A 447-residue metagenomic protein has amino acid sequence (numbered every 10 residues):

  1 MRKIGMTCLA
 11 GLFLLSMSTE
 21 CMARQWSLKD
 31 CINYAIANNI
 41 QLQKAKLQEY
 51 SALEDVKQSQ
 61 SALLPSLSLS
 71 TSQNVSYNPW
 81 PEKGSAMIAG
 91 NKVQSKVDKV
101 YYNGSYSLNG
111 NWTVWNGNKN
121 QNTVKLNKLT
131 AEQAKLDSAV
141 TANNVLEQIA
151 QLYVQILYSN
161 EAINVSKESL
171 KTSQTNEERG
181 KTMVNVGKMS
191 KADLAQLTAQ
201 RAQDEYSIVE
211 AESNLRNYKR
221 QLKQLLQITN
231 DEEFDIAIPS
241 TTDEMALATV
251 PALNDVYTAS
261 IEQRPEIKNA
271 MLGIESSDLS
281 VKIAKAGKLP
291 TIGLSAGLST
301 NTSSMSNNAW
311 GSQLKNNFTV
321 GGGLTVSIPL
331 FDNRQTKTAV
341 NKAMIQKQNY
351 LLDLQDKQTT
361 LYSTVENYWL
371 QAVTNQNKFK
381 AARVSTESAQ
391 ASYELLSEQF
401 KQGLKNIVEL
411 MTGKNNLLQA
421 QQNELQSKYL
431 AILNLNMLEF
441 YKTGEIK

Functional and structural regions predicted by a protein language model:
M1-Y34, K83-A89, E212-D255, E439-K447: Terminal intrinsically disordered/low-complexity segments used for targeting and assembly
C21-S72, N78-P79, N230, I236-E275 (+1 more regions): Bacterial Sec-pathway N-terminal export signals of envelope proteins
D30, E54, N144-A259, Q371 (+3 more regions): Periplasmic alpha-helical coiled-coil/stalk elements that build and connect Gram-negative outer-membrane
Q43-L47, Q60-S61, V100, V114-A142 (+6 more regions): Sec/SRP-type N-terminal targeting helices
S61, Q203-I228, V384-G444: Short segments within alpha-helical structural elements
S70-W112, P239-T249, K282, S295-I328: Small/polar, glycine/serine/threonine/aspartate-rich low-complexity segments that form flexible
